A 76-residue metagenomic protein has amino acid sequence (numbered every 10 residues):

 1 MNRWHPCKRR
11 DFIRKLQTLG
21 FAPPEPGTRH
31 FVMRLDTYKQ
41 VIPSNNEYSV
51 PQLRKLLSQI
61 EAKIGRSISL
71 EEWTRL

Functional and structural regions predicted by a protein language model:
M1-L76: Basic nucleic-acid-binding interfaces
